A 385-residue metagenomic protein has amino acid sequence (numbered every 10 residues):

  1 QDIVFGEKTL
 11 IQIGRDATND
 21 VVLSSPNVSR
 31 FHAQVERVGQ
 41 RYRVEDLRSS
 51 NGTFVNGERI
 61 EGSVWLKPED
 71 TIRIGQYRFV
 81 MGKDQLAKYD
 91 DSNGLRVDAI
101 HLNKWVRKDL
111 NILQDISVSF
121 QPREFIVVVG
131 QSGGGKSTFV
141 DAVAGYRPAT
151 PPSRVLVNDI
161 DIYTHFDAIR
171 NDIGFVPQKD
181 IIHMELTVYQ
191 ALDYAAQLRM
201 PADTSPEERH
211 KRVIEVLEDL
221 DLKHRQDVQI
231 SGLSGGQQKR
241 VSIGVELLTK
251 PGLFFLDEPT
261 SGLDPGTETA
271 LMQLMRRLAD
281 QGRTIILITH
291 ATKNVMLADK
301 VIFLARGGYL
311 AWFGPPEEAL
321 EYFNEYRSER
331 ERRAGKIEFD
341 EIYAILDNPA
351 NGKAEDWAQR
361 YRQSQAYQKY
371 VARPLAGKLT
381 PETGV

Functional and structural regions predicted by a protein language model:
Q1-P26, E36-G39: Intrinsically disordered, low-complexity acidic Ser/Thr-rich regulatory segments
Y42, S50-N51, V55-N56, E61 (+11 more regions): Topological signature of polytopic alpha-helical transporters
V55, P152-D161, I169: Conserved ABC transporter NBD signature motif
A144-G145: Helix-to-loop junction immediately C-terminal to a conserved catalytic motif
M184-P201: Q-loop/switch helix immediately C-terminal to the Walker
D203-H210, V216-S231: Conserved ABC nucleotide-binding domain
E246-L247: ABC ATPase C-loop
F254-E258: Catalytic Walker B motif of ABC-type/P-loop ATPase nucleotide-binding domains
